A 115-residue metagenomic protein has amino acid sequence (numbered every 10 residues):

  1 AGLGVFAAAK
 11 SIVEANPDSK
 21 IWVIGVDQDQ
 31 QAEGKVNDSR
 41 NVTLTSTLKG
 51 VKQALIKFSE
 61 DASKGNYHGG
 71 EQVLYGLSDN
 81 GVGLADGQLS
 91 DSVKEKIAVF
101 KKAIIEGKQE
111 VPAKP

Functional and structural regions predicted by a protein language model:
A1-P115: A residue-level marker of the well-folded mature domains of exported/periplasmic proteins
